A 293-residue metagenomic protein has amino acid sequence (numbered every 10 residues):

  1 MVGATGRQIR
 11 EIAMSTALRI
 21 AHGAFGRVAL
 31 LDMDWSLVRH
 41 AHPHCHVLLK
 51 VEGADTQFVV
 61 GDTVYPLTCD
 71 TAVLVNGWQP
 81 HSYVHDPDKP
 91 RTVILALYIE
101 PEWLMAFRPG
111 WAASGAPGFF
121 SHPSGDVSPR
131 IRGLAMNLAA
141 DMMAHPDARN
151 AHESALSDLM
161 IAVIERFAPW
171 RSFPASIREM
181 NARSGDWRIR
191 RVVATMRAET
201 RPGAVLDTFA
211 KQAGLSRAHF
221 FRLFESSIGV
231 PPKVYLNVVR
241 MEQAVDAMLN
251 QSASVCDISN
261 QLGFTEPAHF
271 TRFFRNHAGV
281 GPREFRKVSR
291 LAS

Functional and structural regions predicted by a protein language model:
M1-Q8: N-terminal amphipathic/basic-hydrophobic helices that include classical n-h-c signal peptides and signal-anchor
A13-A116, A144-R149: N-terminal regulatory/effector-sensing and dimerization cores that precede helix-turn-helix DNA-binding domains
D70, H219-F224, H269-F270, F274: Short hydrophobic/aromatic patch on the recognition helix
A106-R108, Y235, F285: Residues that scaffold the ATP/ADP-binding catalytic core of kinase and kinase-like folds
G115-R132, D141-P202, L206-A213, S226-V234 (+1 more regions): Short, Lys/Arg-enriched, Trp-marked, Pro/Gly-tolerant hinge/linker segments that flank
A194-A210, L215, E225-P267, T271 (+1 more regions): Terminal helix-turn-helix DNA-binding modules in bacterial transcription factors
